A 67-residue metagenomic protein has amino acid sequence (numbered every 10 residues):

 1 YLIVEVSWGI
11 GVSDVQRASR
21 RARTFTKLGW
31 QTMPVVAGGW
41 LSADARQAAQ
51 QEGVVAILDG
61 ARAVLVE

Functional and structural regions predicted by a protein language model:
Y1-R23: Conserved catalytic cores of phosphodiester-cleaving nucleases, focusing on short active-site segments
I3-E5, M33-V36: Short catalytic-loop micro-motif centered on adjacent basic/acidic residues
R23-Q31: Arginine/glycine-rich "motif VI" loop of SF2 helicases in the C-terminal RecA-like domain
K27, V35-E67: Domain-level recognition of nuclease-like catalytic cores that cleave nucleotide substrates
